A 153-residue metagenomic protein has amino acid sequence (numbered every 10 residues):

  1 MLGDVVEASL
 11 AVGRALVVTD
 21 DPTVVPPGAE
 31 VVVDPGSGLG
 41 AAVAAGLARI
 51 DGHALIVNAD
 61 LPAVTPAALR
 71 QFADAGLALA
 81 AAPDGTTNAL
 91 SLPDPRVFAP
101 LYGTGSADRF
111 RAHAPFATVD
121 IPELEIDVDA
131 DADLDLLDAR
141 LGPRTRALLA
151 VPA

Functional and structural regions predicted by a protein language model:
M1-R14: A short, N-terminal amphipathic alpha-helix
R14-L16, L55: A structural signal for isolated positions on well-ordered beta-strands in alpha/beta enzyme cores
L16, V32, A117-D120: General small-molecule cofactor/ligand-binding pocket signal
V17-V24: Short, polar loop motifs at secondary-structure junctions
P27-L55, S106-R109: Short phosphate-binding loop-to-helix
V57-A59: Active-site acidic Asp-centered loop
L61-A139: Conserved core of the sugar-phosphate nucleotidyltransferase
P143-A153: Charge-dense polyanion-binding interfaces
